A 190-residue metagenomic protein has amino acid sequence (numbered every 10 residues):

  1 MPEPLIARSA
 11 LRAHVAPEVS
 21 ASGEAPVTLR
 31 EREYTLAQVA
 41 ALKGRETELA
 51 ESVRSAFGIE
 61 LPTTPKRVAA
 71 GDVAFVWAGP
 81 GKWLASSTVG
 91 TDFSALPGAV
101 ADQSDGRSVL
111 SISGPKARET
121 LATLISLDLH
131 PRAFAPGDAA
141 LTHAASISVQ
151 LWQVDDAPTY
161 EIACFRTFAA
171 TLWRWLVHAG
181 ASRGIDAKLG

Functional and structural regions predicted by a protein language model:
M1-G190: Basic, glycine/lysine-rich polyanion-binding surfaces/domains
